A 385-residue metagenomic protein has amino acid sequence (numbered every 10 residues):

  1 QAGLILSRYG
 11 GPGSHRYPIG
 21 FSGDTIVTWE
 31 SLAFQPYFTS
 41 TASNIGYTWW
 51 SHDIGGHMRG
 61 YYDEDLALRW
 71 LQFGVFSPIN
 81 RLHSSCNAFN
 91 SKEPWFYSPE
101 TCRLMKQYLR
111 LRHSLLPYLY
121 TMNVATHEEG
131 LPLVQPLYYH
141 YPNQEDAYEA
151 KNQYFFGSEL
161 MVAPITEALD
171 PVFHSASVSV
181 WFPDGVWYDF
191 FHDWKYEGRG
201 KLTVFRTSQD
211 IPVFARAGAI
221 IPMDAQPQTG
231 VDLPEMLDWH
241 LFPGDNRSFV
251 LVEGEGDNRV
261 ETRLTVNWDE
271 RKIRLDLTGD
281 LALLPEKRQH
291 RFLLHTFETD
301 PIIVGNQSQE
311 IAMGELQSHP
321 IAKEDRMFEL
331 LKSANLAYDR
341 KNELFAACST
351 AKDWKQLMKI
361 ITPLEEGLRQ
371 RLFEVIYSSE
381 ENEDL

Functional and structural regions predicted by a protein language model:
Q1-D210, D353, L372, E381-L385: Catalytic-domain carbohydrate-binding cleft regions of carbohydrate-active enzymes
L160-M161, R271-L275, Q309: Hydrophobic residues embedded in beta-strands of well-ordered beta-sheets
V180-H192, R291-Q307: Solvent-exposed beta-hairpin/edge-strand motifs
R199-G200, S208, G305-L316: Solvent-exposed, conformationally flexible loop/turn segments
I211-I303, E315-L385: Accessory, solvent-exposed terminal regions and/or long lumenal/extracellular loops of proteins
